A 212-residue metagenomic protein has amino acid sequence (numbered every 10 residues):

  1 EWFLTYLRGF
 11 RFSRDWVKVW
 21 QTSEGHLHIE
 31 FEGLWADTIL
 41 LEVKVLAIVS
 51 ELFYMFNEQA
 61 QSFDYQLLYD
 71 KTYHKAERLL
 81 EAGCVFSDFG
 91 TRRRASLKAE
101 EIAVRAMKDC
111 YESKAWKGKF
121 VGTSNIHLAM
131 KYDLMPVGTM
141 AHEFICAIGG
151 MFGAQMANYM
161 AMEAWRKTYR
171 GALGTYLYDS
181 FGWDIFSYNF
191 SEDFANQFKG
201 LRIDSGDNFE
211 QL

Functional and structural regions predicted by a protein language model:
E1-A161, R166-T168, E192: Ordered alpha/beta subdomains of enzyme catalytic regions
T168-L212: Catalytic core of soluble alpha/beta enzymes
